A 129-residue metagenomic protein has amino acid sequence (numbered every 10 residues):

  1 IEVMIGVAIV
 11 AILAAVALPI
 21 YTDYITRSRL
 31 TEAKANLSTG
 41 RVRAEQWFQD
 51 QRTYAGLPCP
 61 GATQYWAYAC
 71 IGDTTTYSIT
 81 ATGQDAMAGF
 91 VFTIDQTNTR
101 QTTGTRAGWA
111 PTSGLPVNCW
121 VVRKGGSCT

Functional and structural regions predicted by a protein language model:
I1-Y21: N-terminal single-pass transmembrane signal-anchor helix
I5-A8, T22, R27, Q46 (+2 more regions): N-terminal hydrophobic or amphipathic segments with adjacent small-residue motifs that include Sec signal peptides
A17, T22-P58: Conserved hydrophobic/amphipathic alpha-helical signal-anchor segments
V42-T129: Periplasmic/extracellular, small/polar-rich flexible segments of pilin-like filament-forming proteins
